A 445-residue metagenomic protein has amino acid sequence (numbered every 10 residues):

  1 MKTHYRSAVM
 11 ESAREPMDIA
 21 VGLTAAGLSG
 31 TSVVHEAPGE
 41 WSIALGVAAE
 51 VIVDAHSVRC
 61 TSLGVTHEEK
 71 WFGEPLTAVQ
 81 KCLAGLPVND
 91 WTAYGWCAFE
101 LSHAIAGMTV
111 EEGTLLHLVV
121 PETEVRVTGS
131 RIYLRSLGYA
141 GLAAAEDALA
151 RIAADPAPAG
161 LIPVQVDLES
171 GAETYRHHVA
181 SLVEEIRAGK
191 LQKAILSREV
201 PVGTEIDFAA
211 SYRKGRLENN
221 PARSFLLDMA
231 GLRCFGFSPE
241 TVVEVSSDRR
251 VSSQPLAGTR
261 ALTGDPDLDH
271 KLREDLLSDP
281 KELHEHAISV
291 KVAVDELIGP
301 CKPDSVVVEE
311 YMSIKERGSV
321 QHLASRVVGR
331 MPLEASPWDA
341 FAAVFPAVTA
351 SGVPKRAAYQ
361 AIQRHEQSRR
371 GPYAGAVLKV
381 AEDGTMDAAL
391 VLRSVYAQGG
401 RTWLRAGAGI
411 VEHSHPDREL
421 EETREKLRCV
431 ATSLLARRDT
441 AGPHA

Functional and structural regions predicted by a protein language model:
M1-H67: An N-terminal JmjN-like helical accessory module and its immediate linker preceding a catalytic domain
Y5-R6, M10-R14, C60, V65 (+5 more regions): Cytosolic ligand/metal-binding cores
L23-G27, L86, E218-N220, E366: Soluble sensory domains of the PAS superfamily and closely related sensory modules
A37, S42-D54, L118, I195-H284 (+2 more regions): An anion-binding catalytic pocket shared by soluble metabolic enzymes
G73-V202, R428-H444: Non-catalytic accessory segments adjacent to catalytic cores
G95, V125, G189, V243 (+4 more regions): A residue-level signal for conserved active-site and pocket-lining positions in enzyme catalytic cores
G95-C97, S224-D228, R370-L378: A short glycine-rich, hydrophobically flanked beta-strand micro-motif that places a catalytic Asp/Glu for divalent metal
L323-A445: Conserved hydrophobic core element of enzyme catalytic domains
